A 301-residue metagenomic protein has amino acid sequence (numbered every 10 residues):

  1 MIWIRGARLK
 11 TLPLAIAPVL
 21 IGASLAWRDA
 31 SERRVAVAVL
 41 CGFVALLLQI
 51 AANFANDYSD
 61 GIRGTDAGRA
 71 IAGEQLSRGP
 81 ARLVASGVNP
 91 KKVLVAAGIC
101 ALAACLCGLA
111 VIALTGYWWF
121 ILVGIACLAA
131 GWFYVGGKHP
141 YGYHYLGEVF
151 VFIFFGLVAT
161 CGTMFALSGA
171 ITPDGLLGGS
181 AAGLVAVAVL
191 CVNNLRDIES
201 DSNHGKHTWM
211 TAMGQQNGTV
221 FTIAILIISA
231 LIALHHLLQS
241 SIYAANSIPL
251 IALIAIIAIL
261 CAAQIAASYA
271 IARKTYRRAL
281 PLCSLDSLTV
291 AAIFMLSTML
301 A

Functional and structural regions predicted by a protein language model:
M1-A36, L40, V44, H139: Topogenic membrane-insertion module of multi-pass membrane proteins
I2, G73-E74, G79-A170: Intramembrane alpha-helical segments
I16-G22, V149-M164, M210-Q215, P281-M295: Small-residue-rich segments of transmembrane alpha-helices in multi-pass membrane proteins, especially helix faces
A30-A55, L122-G131, T172-V192: Membrane-embedded alpha-helical segments that form the functional core of polytopic membrane enzymes, especially those
A52-D57, A81-R82, A129-G142, L190 (+2 more regions): C-terminal ends of transmembrane helices
A55-A101, A186-I227: Solvent-exposed interhelical
N89-V135, I223-R277: Transmembrane helix-loop-helix
V149-I198, H204, Q216-V220: Functional transmembrane core segments of multi-pass inner-membrane proteins
